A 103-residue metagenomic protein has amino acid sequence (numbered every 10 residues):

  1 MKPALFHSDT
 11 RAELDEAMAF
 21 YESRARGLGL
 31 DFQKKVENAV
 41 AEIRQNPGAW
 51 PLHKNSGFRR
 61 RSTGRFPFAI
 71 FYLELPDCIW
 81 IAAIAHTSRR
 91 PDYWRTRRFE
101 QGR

Functional and structural regions predicted by a protein language model:
M1-Q33: Arg/Lys-rich, positively charged N-terminal/basic patches that mediate binding to nucleic acids
M18, E22, E37-R44: Structural signal for well-ordered, non-membrane alpha-helices
A25, P47-K54, R89-D92: Short, charge-rich, low-complexity interaction segments located in flexible loops at or near secondary-structure
G29-D31, F58, D77, G102: Solvent-exposed interaction patches of small proteins and small membrane subunits
N38, Q45-I79: Basic/aromatic recognition patch in beta-strand/loop cores that engages polyanionic ligands
A69, L73-R103: Enriched for short, Lys/Arg-rich terminal
